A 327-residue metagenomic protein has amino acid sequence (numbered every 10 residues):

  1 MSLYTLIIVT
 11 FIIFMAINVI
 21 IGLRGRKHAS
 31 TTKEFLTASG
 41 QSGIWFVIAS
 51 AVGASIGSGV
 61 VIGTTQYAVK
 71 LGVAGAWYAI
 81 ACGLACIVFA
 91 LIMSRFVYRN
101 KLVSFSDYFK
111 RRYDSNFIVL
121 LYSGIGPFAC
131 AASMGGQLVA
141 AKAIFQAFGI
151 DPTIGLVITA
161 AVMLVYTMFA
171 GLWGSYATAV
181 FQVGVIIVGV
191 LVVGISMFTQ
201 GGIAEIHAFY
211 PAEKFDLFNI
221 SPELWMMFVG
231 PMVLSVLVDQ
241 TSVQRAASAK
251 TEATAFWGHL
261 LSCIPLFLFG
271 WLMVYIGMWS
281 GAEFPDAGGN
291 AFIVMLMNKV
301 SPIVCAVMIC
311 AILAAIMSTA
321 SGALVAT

Functional and structural regions predicted by a protein language model:
M1-V61, T167-W173, V183, G189 (+2 more regions): Membrane-interface "cap" regions at the ends of multi-pass membrane proteins
S2-L3, T37-S42, F46, G63-A74 (+2 more regions): Loop-to-helix junctions at membrane interfaces in multi-pass transport proteins
L3-M15, Y78-I87, N219-P231, I309-A311: Alpha-helical transmembrane segments
T5, V9, A16-K27, V88-R95 (+6 more regions): Structural signature of transmembrane alpha-helix termini at the membrane-water interface
F11, M15, V19, S55 (+6 more regions): Alpha-helical transmembrane spans of integral membrane proteins, capturing the lipid-embedded, hydrophobic core of TM
M15-A29, V47-T65, A81-V103, A161 (+4 more regions): Juxtamembrane transmembrane-helix boundary signature
A54, A129-C130, P231-M232: Hydrophobic transmembrane alpha-helices of secondary-active solute transporters
K70-F169, R245-T327: Helix-loop-helix junctions that connect adjacent transmembrane helices in secondary transporters/permeases, recognized
